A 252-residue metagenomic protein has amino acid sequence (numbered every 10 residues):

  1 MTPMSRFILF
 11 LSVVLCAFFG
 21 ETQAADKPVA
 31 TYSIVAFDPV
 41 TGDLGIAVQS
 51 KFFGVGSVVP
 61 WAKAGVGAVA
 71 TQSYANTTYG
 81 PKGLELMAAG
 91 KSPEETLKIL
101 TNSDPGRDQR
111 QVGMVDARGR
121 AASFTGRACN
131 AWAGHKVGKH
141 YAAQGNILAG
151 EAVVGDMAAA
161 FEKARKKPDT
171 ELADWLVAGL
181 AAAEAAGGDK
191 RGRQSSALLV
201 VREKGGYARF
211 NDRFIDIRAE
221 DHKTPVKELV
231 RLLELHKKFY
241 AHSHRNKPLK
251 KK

Functional and structural regions predicted by a protein language model:
M1-L9: Bacterial N-terminal signal peptides that target proteins for export
I8-F18: Bacterial N-terminal signal peptides
F18-A24: Sec/Tat signal peptide C-region and signal peptidase I cleavage site
A25-R191, A197-G206, N211, I215-K252: Alpha/propeptide regions of enzymes that mature by internal proteolysis
